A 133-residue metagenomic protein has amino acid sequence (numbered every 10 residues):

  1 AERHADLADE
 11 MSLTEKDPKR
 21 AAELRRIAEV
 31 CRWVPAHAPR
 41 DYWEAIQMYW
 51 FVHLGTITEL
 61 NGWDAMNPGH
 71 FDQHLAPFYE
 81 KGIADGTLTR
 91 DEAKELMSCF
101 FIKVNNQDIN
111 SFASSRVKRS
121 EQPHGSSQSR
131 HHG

Functional and structural regions predicted by a protein language model:
A1-R20: N-terminal leader/propeptide and maturation segments of large enzyme subunits in energy/redox metabolism and hydrolases
K19-G133: Conserved catalytic cores of very large enzyme subunits
